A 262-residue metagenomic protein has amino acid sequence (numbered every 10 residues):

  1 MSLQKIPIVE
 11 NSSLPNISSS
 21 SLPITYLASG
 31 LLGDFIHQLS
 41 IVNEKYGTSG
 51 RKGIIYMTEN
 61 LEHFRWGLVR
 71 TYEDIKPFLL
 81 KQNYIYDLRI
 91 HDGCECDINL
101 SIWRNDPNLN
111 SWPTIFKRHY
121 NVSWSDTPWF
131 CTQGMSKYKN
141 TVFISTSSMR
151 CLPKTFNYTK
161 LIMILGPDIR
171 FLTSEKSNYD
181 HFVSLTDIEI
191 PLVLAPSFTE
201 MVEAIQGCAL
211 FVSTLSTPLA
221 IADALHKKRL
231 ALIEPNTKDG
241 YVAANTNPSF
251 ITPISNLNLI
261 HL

Functional and structural regions predicted by a protein language model:
M1-L262: Catalytic machinery of carbohydrate-active enzymes, primarily nucleotide-sugar-dependent glycosyltransferases
